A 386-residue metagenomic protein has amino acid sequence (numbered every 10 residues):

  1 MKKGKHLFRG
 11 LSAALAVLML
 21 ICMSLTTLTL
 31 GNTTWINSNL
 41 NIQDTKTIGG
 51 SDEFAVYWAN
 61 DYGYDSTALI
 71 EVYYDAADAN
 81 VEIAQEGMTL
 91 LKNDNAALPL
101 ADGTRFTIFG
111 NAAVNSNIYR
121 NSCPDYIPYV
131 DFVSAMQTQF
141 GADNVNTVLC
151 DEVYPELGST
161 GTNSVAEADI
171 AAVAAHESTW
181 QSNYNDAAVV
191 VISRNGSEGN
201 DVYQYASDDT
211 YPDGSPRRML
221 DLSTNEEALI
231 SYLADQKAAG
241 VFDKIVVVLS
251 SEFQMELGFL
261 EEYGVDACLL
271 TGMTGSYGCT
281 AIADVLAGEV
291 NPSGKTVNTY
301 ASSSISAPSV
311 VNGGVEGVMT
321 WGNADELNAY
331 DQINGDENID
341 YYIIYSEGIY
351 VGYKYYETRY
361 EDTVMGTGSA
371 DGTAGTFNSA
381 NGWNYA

Functional and structural regions predicted by a protein language model:
M1-A386: C-terminal non-catalytic regions of proteins with extracellular/luminal or membrane-system context
